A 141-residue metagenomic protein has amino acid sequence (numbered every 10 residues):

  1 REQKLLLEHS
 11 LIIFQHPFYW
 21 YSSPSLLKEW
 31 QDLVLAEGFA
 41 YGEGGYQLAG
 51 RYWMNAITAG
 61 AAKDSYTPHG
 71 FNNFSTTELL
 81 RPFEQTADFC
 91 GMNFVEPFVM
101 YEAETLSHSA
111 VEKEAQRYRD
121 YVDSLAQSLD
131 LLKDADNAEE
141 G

Functional and structural regions predicted by a protein language model:
E2-E84: Helix-loop-strand module that forms the ligand-binding subsite of alpha/beta enzymes
P82-G141: Glycine-rich phosphate/pyrophosphate-binding loop and the adjoining helix
